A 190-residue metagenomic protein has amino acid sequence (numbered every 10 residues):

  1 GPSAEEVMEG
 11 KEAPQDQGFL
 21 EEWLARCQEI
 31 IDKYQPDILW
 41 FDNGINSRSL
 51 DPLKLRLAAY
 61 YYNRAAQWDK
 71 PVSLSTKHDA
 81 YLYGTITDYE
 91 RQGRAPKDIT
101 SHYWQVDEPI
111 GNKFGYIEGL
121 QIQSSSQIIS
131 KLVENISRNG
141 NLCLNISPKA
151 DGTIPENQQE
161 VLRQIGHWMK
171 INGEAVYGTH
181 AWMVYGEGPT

Functional and structural regions predicted by a protein language model:
G1-T190: Mature catalytic domains of secreted/periplasmic carbohydrate-active enzymes
